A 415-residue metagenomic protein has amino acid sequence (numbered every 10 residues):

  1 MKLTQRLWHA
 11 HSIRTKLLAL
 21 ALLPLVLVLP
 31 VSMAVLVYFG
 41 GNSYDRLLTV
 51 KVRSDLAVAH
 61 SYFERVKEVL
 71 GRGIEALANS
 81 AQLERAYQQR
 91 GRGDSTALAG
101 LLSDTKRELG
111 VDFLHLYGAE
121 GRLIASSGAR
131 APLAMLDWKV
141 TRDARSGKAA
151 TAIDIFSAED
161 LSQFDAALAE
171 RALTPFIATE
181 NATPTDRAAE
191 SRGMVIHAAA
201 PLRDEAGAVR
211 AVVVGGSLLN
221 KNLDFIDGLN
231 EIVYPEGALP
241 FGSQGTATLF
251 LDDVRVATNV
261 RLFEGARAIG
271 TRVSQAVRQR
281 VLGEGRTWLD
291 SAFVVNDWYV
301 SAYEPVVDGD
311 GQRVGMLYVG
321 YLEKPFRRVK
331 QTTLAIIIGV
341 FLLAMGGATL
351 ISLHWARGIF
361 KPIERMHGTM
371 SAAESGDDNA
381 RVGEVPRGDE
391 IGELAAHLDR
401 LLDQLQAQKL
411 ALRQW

Functional and structural regions predicted by a protein language model:
I13-R92, S103-D112, A119, A149-S157 (+3 more regions): Juxtamembrane extracytoplasmic/periplasmic/luminal helical "stalk" adjacent to the first N-terminal
L20, M33-Y38, A335-F360: Cytosolic-side ends of inner-membrane transmembrane helices, especially those that anchor bacterial signal-transduction
G91-E108, R122-D186, N222-E236, T258-A292: Extracytoplasmic/periplasmic sensor domains and loops in membrane signaling proteins
A198, A211-L219, F293, V300-R327: Short, hydrophobic beta-strand elements of compact beta-sandwich sensory domains
L202-E205, V306-D308, A373: Sensor-regulatory modules in signal-transduction proteins
G320-V340: Membrane-interface helix-start motif
G358-D403, Q408: HAMP signal relay modules and closely related sensory coiled-coil linkers that couple transmembrane inputs to cytosolic
